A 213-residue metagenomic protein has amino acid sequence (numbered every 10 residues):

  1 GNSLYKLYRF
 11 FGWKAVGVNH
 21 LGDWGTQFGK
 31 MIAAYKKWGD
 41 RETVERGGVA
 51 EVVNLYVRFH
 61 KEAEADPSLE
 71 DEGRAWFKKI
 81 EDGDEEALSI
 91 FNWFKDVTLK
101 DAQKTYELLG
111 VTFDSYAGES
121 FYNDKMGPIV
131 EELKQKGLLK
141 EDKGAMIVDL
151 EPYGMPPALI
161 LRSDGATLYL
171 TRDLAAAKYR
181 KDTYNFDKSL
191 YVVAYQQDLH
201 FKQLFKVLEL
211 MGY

Functional and structural regions predicted by a protein language model:
G1-Y213: NTP-dependent nucleotidyl-transfer catalytic core
